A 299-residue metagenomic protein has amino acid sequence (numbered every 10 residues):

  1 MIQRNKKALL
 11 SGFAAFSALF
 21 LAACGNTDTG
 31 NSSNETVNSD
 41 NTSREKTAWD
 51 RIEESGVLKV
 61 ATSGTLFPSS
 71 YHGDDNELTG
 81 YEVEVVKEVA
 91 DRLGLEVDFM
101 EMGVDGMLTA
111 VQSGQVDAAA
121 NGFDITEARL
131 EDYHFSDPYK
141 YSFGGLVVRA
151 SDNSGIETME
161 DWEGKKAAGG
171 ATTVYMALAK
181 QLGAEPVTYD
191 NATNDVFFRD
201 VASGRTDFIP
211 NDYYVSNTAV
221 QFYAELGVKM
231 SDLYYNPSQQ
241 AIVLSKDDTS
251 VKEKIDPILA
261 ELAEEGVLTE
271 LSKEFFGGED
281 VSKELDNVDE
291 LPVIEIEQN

Functional and structural regions predicted by a protein language model:
F20-A23: C-terminal motif of bacterial Sec signal peptides marking the signal peptidase cleavage site
G25-T27, N34-S39, V83-R92, A241-D280: Extended ligand-binding regions for polar small-molecule ligands
S32-S33, V37-S43, T47, V174-Y189 (+2 more regions): Ligand-binding clefts/hinges and TM-proximal coupling segments of bilobed small-molecule sensing domains
V37-G122: Extracytoplasmic small-molecule ligand-binding "clamshell" domains of the periplasmic binding protein/Venus flytrap
K87, E96-D161: Acidic, polar ligand-binding/catalytic clefts
F99-T109, S154, T172, T188-S203 (+1 more regions): Short helix-initiation/N-cap motifs at beta->coil->alpha
T109, F123-E131, Q181, A202-S203 (+1 more regions): A ligand-binding cleft/hinge motif common to bilobed small-molecule-binding domains
Y141-V148, Q221-L259, E279-N299: Periplasmic-binding protein-like
